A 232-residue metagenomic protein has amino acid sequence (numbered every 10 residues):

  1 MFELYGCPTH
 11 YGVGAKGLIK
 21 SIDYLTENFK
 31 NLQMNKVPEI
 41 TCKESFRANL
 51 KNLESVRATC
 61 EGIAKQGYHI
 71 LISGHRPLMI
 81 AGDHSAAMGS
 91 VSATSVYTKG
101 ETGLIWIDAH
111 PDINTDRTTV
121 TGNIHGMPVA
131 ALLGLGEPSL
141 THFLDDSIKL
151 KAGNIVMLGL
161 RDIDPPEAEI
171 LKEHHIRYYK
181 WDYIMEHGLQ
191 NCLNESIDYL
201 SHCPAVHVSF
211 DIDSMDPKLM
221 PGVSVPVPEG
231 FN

Functional and structural regions predicted by a protein language model:
F2-N232: Conserved alpha-helical scaffold segments that buttress catalytic/binding sites
